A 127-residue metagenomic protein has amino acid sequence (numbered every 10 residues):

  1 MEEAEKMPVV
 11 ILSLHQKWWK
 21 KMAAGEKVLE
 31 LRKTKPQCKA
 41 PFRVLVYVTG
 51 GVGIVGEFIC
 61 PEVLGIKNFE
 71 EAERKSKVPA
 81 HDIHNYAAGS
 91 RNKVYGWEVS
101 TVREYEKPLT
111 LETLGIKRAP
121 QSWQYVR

Functional and structural regions predicted by a protein language model:
E2-R127: Structured alpha/beta reader/binder surfaces that contact nucleic acids or chromatin modification marks
